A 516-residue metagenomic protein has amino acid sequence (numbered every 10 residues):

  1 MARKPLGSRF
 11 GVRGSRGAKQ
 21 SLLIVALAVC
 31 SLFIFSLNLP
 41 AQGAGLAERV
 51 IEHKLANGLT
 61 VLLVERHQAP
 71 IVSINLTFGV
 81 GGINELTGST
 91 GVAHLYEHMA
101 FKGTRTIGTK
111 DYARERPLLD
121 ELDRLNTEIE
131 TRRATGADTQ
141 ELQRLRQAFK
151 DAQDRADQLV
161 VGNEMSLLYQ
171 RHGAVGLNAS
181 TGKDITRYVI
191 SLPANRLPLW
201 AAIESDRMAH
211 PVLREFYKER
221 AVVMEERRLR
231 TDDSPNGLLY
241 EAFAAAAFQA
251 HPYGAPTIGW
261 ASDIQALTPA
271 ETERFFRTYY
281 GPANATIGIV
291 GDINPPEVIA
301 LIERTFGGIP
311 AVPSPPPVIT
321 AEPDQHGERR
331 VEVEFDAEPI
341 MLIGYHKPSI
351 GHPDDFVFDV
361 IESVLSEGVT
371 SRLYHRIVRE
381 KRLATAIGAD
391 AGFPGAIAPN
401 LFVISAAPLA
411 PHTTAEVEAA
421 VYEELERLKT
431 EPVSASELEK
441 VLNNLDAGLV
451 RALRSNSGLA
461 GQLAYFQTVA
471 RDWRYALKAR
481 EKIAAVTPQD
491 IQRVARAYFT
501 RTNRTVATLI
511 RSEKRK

Functional and structural regions predicted by a protein language model:
S8-S15: Short polybasic linear motifs
L23-S36: Bacterial N-terminal signal peptides
L39-N75, V80-N84, K110-N195, L229-N284 (+5 more regions): Non-catalytic beta-strand/loop surface segments
T90-H98, K102: Active-site recognition of the HExxH zinc-binding catalytic motif
G103-R105, I190-E219, G368-V369, F393-A452: M16/insulysin-pitrilysin zinc metalloprotease superfamily fold
A452, S457, R471-L477, K482 (+1 more regions): C-terminal soluble interaction/assembly domains
